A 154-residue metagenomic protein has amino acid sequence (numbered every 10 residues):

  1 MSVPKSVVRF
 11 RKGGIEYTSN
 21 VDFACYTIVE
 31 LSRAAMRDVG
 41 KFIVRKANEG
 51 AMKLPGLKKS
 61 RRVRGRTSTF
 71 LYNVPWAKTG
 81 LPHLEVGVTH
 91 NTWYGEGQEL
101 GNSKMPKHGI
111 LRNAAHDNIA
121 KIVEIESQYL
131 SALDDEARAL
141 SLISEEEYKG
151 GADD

Functional and structural regions predicted by a protein language model:
M1-N91, G95-D154: Short, Lys/Arg-rich flexible segments
